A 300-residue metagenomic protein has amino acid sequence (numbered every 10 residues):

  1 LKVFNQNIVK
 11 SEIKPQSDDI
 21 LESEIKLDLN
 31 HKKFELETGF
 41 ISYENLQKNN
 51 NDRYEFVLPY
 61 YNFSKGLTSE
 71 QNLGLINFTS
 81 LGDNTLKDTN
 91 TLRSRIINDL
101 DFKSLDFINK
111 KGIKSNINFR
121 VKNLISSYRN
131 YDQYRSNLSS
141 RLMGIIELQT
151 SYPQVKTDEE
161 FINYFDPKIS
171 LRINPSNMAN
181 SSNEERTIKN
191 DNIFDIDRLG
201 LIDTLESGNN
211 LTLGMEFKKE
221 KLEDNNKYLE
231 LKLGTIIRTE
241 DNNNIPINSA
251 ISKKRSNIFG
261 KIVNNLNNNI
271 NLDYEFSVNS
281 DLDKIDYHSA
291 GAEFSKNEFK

Functional and structural regions predicted by a protein language model:
L1-K300: Outer-membrane beta-barrel proteins and related beta-barrel translocases across Gram-negative bacteria
